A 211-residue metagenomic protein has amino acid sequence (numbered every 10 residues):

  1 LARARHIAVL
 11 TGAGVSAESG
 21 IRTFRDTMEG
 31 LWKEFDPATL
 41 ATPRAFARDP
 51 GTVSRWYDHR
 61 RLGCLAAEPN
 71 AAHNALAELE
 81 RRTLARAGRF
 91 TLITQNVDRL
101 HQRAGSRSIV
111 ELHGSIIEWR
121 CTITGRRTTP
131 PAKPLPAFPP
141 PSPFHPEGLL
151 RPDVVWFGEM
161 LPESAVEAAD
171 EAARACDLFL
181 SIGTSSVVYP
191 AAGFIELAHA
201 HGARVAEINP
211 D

Functional and structural regions predicted by a protein language model:
L1-D211: Conserved catalytic core of sirtuin-type NAD+-dependent deacylases
